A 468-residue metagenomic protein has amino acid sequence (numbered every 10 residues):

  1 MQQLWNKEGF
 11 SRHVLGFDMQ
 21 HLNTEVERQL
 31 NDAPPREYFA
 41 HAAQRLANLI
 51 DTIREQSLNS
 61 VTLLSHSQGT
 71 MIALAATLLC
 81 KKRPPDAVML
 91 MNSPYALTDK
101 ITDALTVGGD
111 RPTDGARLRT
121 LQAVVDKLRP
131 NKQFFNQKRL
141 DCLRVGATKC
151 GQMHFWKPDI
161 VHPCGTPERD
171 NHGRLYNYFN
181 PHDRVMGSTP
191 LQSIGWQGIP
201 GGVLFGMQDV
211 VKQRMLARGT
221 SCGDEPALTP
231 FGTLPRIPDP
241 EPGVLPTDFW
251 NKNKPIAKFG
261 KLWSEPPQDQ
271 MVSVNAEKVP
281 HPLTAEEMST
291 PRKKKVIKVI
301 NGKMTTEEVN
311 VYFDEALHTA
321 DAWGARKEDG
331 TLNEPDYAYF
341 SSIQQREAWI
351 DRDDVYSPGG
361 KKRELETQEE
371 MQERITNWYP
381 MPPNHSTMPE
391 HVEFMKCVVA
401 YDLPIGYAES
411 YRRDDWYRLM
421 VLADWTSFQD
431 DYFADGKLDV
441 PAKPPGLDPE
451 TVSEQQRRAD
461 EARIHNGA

Functional and structural regions predicted by a protein language model:
M1-L58: Active-site catalytic motif of lipid deacylating hydrolases and related acyltransferases
I50-D51, S60, V161-T166: Generic recognition of flexible, low-complexity loop/linker segments
S57-S60, G173: Short coil/turn segments at beta-strand junctions that form active-site/ligand-binding loops
L63-A73: Gly/Ala-rich beta-loop-alpha elbow adjacent to hydrolase catalytic centers
A75-D86: Conserved hydrolase catalytic core segment
A76, A96, K100, D114-A468: Terminal low-complexity/disordered tails
L90-M91: A short, hydrophobic beta-strand element of the alpha/beta-hydrolase
